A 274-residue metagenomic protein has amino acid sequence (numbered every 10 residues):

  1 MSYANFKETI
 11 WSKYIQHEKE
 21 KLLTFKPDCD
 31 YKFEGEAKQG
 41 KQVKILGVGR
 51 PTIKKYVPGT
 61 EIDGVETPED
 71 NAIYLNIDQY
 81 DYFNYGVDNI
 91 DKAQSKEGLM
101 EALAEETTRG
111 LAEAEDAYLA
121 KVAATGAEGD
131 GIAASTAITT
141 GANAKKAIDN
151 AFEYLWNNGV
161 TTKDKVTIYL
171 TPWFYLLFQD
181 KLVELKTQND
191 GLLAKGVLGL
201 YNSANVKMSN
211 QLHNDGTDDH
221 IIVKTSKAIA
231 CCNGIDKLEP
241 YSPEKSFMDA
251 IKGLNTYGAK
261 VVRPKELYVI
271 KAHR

Functional and structural regions predicted by a protein language model:
S2-K32, E36-K54, D63, P68-I77 (+5 more regions): Sequence/fold signature of self-assembling virion shell proteins
I10-W11, I15-K19, L119, A123 (+2 more regions): Generic structural signal of hydrophobic/aromatic residues within well-ordered alpha-helices of folded domains
V48, V87-N89, P172: Residues immediately flanking
T60: Ligand-binding "clamshell"
N89-N158, V269-H273: Alpha-helical scaffold segments that mediate packing/assembly in large oligomeric complexes
A127-V197: Extended, solvent-exposed, turn-rich assembly/linker loops in the middle of proteins
